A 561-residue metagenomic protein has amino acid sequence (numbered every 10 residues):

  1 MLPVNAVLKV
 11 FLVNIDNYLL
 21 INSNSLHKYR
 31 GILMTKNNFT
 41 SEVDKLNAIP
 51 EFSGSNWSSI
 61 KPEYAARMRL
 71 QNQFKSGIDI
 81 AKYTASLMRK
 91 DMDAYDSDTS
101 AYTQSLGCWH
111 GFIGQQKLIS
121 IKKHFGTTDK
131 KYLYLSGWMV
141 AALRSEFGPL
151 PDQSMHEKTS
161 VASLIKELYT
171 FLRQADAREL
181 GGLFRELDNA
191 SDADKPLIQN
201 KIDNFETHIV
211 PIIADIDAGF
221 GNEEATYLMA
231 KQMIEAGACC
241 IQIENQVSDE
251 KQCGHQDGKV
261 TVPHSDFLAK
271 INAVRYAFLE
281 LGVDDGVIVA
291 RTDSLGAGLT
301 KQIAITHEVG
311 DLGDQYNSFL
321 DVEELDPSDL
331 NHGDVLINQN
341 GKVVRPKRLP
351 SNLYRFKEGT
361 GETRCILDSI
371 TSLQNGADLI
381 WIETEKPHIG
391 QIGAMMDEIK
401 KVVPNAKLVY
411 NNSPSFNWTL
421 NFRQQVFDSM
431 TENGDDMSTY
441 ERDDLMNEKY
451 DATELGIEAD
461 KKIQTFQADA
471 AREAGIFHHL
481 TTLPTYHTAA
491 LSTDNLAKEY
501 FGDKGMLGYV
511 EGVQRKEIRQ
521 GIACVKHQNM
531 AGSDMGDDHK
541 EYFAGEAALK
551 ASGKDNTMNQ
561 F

Functional and structural regions predicted by a protein language model:
L8-L33: Short, Lys/Arg-enriched N-terminal segments with co-localized hydrophobic residues within the first ~10-30 amino acids
T35-Y64, Q520-F561: C-terminal extensions of enzymes
L46-I212, I216-Y410, T419-A474, K554: Alpha/beta enzyme core
Q246, S413, D534: Histidine-centered beta-alpha loop that forms part of the nucleotide-sugar donor binding/catalytic region in diverse
N412-N417, T485: Short beta-alpha junction loops
M430-Y450, G456-K554: Conserved alpha/beta catalytic core and glycan-binding cleft of carbohydrate-active enzymes
